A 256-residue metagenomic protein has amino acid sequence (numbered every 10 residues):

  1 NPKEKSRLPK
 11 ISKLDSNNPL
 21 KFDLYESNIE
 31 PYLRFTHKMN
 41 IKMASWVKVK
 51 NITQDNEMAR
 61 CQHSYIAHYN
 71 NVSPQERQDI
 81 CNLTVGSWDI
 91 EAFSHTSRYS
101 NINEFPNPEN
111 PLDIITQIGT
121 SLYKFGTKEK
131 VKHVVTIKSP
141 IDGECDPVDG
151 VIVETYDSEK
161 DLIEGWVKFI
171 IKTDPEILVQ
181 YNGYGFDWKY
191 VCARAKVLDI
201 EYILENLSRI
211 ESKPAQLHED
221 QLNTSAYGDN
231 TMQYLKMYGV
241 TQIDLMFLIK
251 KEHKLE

Functional and structural regions predicted by a protein language model:
N1-E256: The two-metal-ion catalytic cores of nucleic-acid processing enzymes
